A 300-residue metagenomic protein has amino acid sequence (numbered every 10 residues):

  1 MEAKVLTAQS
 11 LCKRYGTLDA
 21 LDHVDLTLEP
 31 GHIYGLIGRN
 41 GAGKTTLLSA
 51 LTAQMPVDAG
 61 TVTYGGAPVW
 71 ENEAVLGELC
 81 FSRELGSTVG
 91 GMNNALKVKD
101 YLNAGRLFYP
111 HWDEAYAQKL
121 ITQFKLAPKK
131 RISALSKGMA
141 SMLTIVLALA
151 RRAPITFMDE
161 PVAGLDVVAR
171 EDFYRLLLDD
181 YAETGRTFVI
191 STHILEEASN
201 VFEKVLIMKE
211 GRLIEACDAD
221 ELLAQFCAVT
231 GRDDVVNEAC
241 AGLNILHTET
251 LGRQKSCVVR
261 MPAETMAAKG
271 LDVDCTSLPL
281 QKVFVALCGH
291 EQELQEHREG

Functional and structural regions predicted by a protein language model:
Y34-R39: The feature captures the beta-strand-to-loop junction immediately N-terminal to the Walker
T52: Helix-to-loop junction immediately C-terminal to a conserved catalytic motif
G60-E71: Conserved ABC transporter NBD signature motif
A74-G77, R83-L143: ABC-family P-loop ATPase nucleotide-binding domains
T156-E160, L165: Catalytic Walker B motif of ABC-type/P-loop ATPase nucleotide-binding domains
H247, L251-G300: C-terminal coupling/interaction segments
